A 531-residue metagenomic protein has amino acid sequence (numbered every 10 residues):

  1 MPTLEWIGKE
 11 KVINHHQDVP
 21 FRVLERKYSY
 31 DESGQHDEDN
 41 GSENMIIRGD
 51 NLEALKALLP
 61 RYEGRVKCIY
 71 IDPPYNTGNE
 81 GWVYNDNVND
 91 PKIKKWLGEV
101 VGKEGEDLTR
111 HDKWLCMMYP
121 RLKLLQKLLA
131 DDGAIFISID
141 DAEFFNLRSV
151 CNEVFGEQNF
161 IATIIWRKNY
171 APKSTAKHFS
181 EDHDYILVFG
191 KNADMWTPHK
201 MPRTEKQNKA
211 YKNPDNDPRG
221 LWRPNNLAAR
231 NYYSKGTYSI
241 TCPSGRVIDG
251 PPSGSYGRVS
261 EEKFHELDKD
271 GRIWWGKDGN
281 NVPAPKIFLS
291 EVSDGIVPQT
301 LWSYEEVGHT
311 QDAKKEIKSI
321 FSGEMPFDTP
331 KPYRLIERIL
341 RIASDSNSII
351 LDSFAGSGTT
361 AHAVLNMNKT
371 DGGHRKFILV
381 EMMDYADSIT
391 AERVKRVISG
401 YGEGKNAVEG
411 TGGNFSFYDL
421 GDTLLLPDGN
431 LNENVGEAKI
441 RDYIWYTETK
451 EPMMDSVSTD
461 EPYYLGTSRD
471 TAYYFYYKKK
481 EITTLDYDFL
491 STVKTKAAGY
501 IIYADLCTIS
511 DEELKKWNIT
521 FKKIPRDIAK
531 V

Functional and structural regions predicted by a protein language model:
M1-N44, L52, L58-K67, E80 (+8 more regions): Accessory, often C-terminal, charged low-complexity segments
N40, Y75, V88, E99-V101 (+1 more regions): Catalytic cores of nucleotide-enabled group-transfer and carboxylate-activating enzymes in metabolic and assembly-line
G49: Cofactor-binding loops of NAD(P)H-dependent oxidoreductases, dominated by short-chain dehydrogenase/reductases
P60-R61, T77, V88-N89, T109-R110: Alpha-helical subdomain
G64-W82, C151, I350-V364: Conserved proline-anchored active-site loop of SAM-dependent methyltransferases that bridges a beta-strand
Y84-T109: Aromatic- and acidic-residue-enriched carbohydrate-binding clefts of CAZyme catalytic domains
K92-V100, E305-E316, V364: Active-site-adjacent bridging/hinge elements
H309-P330: Class I SAM-dependent transferase core
